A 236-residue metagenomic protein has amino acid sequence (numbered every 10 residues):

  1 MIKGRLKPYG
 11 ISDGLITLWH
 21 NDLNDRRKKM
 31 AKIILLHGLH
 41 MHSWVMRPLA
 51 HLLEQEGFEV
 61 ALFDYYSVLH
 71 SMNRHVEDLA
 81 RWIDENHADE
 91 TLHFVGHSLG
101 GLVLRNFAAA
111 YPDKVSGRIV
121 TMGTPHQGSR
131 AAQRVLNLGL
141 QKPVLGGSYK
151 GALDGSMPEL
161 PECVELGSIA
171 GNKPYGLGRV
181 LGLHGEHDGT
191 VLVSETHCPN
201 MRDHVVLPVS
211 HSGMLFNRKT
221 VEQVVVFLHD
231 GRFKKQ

Functional and structural regions predicted by a protein language model:
I2-G4: Extreme N-terminal basic, low-complexity initiation segments that serve as generic localization/processing leaders
K29-A31: A short, charged/proline- and glycine-enriched loop that marks the coil->beta-strand transition at the N-terminal
I33-L39, W44, P48, E54 (+3 more regions): Serine-dependent carboxylesterase/thioesterase catalytic core of lipase-like alpha/beta-hydrolase/SGNH enzymes
C163-Q236: C-terminal catalytic-base region of ester-bond hydrolases, centering on the histidine of the charge-relay
